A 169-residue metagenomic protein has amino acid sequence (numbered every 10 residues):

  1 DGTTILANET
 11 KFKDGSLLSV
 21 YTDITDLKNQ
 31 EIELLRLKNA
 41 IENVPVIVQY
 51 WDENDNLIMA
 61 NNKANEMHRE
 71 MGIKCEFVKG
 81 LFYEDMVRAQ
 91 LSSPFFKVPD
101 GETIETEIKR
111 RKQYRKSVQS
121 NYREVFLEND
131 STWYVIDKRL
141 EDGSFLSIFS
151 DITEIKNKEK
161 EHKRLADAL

Functional and structural regions predicted by a protein language model:
D1, V46-K116: PAS-family sensory domains
D1-I5, K109-W133: Per-ARNT-Sim (PAS) sensory domains and their PAS-associated C-terminal
D1-N8, S19, V135, R164-L169: Intrinsically disordered, low-complexity linker/propeptide segments enriched in Ser/Thr/Gly/Pro and acidic residues
K11-T25, R139-I152: PAS-family sensory domains
K13, E53, N62, E128 (+1 more regions): Short, ordered coil/turn segments that flank beta-strands lining enzyme active or ligand-binding pockets
T22-E33, S150-R164: PAS-associated C-terminal cap
I32-N62, E66, E161-L169: PAS/LOV and related PAS-like sensory modules
